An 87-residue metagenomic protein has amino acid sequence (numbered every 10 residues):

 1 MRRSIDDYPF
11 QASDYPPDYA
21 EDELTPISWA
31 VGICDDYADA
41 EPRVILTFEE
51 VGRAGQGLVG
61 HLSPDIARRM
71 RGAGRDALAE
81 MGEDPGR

Functional and structural regions predicted by a protein language model:
M1-R87: Positively charged, low-complexity terminal tracts and the immediately adjacent first secondary-structure elements
